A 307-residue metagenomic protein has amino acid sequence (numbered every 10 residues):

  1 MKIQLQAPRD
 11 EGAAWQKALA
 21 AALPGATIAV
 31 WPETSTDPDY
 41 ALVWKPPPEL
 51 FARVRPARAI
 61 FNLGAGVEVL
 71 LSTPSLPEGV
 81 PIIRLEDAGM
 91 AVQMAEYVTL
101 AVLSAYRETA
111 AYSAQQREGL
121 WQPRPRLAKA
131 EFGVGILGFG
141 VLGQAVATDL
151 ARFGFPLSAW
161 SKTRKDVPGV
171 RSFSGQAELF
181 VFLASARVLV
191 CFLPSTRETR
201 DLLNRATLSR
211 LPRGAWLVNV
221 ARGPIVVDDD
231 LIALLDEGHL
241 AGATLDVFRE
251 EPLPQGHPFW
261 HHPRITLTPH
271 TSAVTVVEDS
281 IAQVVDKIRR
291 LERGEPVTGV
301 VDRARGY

Functional and structural regions predicted by a protein language model:
M1-Y40: N-terminal glycine-/charge-rich "phosphate-binding" loop or analogous flexible N-terminal tail
T27-D37, P48-F51, V170-S185: Short acidic low-complexity segments
D39-S113: Phosphate/diphosphate ligand-binding glycine-rich loop within oxidoreductases
K45, G64, L193-P194, V220-A221 (+1 more regions): Glycine-rich, N-terminal phosphate-binding loop of Rossmann-like dinucleotide-binding domains
P81-Y97, A111-Y112, E251-Y307: C-terminal helix-to-coil terminal segments
Y112-A145, S172: Glycine-rich NAD(P)-binding loop of Rossmann-like domains
R152-G169: NAD(P)-binding Rossmann-fold cofactor-contacting core
R164-P258: Rossmann-like adenosine-cofactor binding region
